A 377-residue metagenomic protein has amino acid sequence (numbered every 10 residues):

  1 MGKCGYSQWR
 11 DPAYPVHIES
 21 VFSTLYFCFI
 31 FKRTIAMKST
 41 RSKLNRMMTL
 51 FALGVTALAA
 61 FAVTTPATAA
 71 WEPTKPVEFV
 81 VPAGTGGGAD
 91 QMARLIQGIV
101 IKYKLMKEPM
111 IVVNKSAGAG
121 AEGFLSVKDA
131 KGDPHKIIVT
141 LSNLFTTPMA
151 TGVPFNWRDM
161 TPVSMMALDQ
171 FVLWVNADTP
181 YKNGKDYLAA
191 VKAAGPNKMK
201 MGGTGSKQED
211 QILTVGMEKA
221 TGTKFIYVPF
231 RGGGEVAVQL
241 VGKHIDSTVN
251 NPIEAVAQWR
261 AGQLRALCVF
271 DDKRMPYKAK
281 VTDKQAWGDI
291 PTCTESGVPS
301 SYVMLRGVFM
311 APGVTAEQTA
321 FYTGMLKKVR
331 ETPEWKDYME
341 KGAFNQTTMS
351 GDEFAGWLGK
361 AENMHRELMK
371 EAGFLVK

Functional and structural regions predicted by a protein language model:
M1-R46: N-terminal secretory signal peptides that target proteins for export/translocation
H17, Y26-F29, T34, T74-P76 (+2 more regions): An extracytoplasmic/periplasmic, membrane-proximal ligand-sensing/linker region
L50-A62: Bacterial N-terminal signal peptides
F61-A69: Sec/Tat signal peptide C-region and signal peptidase I cleavage site
A69-D159, N197, S206, K219-N251 (+3 more regions): N-terminal (or domain-start) structured segment
D90-R94, G98, Q211, V215 (+2 more regions): Short, surface-exposed alpha-helical segments at coil->helix boundaries
K102, S126-K136, P148-E235, C293 (+1 more regions): Hinge/capping helix and adjacent helix->loop/strand transition within the periplasmic-binding protein
L168, A255-E331, N363: C-terminal lobe and pocket-closing loops of periplasmic/extracytoplasmic Venus-flytrap solute-binding proteins
